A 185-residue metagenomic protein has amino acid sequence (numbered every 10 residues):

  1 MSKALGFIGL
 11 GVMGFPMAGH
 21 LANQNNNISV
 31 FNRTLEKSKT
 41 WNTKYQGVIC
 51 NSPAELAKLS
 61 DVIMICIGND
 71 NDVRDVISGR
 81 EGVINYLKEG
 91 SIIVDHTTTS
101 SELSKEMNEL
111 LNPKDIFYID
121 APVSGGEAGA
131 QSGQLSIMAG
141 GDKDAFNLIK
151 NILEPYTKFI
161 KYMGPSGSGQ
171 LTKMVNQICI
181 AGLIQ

Functional and structural regions predicted by a protein language model:
M1-I65, T97, E127, K161: NAD(P)+-binding Rossmann beta1-loop-alpha1 motif at the extreme N-terminus of oxidoreductases
L5, T99-I178: Rossmann-fold dinucleotide-binding core
A18-H20, N42-T43, D75-S78, K105-E109 (+1 more regions): Short amphipathic alpha-helical segments
E36-K37, N71-D72, E102, D144 (+2 more regions): Short alpha-helical
G47-V48, S91, I116, I160: Short, conserved active-site loop motifs that form the nucleotide-linked donor/cofactor pocket
N51, G68, G141: A conserved hydrophobic position in a structured secondary element of the catalytic/binding core that shapes
P53-A57, V62-I63, D70-L135: Rossmann-like NAD(P)(H) cofactor-binding subdomain of soluble oxidoreductases
